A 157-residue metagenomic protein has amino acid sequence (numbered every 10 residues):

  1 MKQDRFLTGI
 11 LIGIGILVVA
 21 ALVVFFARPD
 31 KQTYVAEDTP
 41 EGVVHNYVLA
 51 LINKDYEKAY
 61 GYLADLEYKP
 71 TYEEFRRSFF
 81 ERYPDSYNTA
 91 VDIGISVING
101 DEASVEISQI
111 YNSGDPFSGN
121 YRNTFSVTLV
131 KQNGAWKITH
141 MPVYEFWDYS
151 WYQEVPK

Functional and structural regions predicted by a protein language model:
K2-N53: Short, low-complexity N-terminal intrinsically disordered segments enriched in polar/charged residues
G13, A36, F80-P84, S113-F117: Intrinsically disordered, low-complexity segments enriched in polar/charged residues with Gly/Pro, especially when
A27, E73-E74, D115, D148: Short amphipathic alpha-helical leader/targeting segments
Q32-T39, V48-I52, E67-T71, V97 (+3 more regions): Extracytoplasmic/periplasmic, Sec-exported soluble proteins
P40, F75, Y152-V155: N-terminal secretory/membrane-targeting helices
G42, N46, Y56-E106, I110 (+1 more regions): Short solvent-exposed beta->alpha transition segments
N99-K157: Exposed beta-sheet edge and beta->alpha loop/turn motif
